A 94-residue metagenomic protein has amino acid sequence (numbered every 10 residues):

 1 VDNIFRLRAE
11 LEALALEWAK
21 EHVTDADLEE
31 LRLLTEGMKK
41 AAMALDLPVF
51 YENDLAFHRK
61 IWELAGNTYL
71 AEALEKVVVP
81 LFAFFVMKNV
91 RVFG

Functional and structural regions predicted by a protein language model:
V1-G94: A surface-exposed regulatory interaction patch that couples sensing to output across bacterial transport/metabolic
